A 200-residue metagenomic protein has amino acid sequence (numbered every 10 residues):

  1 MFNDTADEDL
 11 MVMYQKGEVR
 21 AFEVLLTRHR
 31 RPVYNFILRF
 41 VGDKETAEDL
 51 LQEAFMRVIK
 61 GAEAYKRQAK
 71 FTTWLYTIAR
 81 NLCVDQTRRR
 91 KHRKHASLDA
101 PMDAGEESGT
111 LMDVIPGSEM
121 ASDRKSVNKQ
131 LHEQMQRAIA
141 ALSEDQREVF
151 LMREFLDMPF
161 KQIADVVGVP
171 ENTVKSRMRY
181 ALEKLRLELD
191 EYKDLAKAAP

Functional and structural regions predicted by a protein language model:
M1, Q15-V24, Y34-E53, V166 (+2 more regions): Short, charged helix-capping/linker segments at alpha-helix termini
T5, Q136-T173: Helix-turn-helix DNA-binding module
Q15-K16, R39-G42, E53-K70, R89: Sigma70-family region 2
L26-K44, G61, I139, E188-E191: Amphipathic, Lys/Arg- and hydrophobic-enriched alpha-helical face
N35, D49-M56, A69-N81: Structural recognition of an alpha-helix C-terminal capping motif at a helix-to-coil junction
E63-R67, T77-S97, R186, E191: Arg/Lys-rich amphipathic alpha helix in sigma70-family domain 2
T87-V114, A196: Short, basic/polar amphipathic helix motif occurring as a linker/hinge flanking DNA-binding modules in transcription
G105-R137: Acidic, proline/glycine-rich intrinsically disordered inter-domain spacer in sigma factors
